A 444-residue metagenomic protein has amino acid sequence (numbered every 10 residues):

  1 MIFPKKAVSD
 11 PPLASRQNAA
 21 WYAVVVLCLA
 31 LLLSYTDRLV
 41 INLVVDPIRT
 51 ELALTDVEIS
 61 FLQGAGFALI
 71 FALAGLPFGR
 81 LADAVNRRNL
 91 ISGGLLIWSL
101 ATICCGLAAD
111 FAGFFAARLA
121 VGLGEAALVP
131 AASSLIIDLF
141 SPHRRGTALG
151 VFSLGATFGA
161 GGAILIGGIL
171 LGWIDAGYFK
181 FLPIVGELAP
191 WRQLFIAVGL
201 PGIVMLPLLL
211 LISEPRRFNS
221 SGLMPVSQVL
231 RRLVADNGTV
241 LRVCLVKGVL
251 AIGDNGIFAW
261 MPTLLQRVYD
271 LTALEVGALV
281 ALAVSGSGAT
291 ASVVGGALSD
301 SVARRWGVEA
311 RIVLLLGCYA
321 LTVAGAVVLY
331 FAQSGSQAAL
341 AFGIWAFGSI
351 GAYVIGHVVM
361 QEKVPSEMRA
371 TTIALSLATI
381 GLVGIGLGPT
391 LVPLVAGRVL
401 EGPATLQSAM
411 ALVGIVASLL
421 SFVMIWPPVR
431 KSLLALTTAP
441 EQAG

Functional and structural regions predicted by a protein language model:
S9-R16, S213-C244, V268: Juxtamembrane intracellular "pre-TM" segments in multi-pass secondary transporters
I41-N42, G238-S292, Y353, H357 (+1 more regions): Extracytoplasmic gate region of multi-pass secondary transporters
N42-L73: Extracellular/periplasmic helix-loop-helix junction of adjacent transmembrane segments in MFS-like secondary
A53, N86, L107-G113, S141 (+1 more regions): Helix-breaking motifs and short loop linkers at transmembrane-helix boundaries and internal kinks in secondary membrane
G64-F78, L282-G295: Central cavity-lining transmembrane alpha-helices of secondary-active solute carriers, predominantly the Major
L73-F111: Conserved MFS/SLC helix-loop-helix module at the cytosolic interface between two early adjacent transmembrane helices
F152-L210: Helix-loop-helix hairpin linking two adjacent transmembrane segments in secondary transporters
A310-G356: C-terminal transmembrane helical hairpin of 12-TM major facilitator-type secondary transporters
